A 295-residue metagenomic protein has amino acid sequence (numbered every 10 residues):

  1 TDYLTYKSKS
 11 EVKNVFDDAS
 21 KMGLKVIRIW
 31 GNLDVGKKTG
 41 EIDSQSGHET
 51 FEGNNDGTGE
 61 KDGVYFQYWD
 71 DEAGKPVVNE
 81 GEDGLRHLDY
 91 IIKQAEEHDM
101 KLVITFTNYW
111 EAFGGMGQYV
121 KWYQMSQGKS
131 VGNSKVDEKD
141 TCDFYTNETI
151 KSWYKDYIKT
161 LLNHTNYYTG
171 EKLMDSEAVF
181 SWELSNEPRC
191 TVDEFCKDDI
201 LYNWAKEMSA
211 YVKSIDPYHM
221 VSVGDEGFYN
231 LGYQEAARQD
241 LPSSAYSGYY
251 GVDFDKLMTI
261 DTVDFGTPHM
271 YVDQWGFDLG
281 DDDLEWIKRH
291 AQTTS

Functional and structural regions predicted by a protein language model:
T1, G81-I91, N133-Y145, V252: Short, charge-rich amphipathic segments
T1-G114, K159-T160, F265: Active-site-adjacent substrate/metal-binding segments within catalytic domains of carbohydrate-active enzymes
Y6-S10, N79-R86, F144, E148 (+3 more regions): Soluble non-cytosolic domains of exported or imported proteins
N14, N32, N54-N55, N79 (+7 more regions): Detector for Asparagine
K21-G23, E97, L173-S176, T259-I260: Alpha-helix termination/capping residues and helix-transition junctions
I29-W30, G74-K75, D140-E148: Low-complexity, flexible helical/coil segments
T39-Y68, N79, E97, T107-D143 (+5 more regions): Aromatic- and acidic-residue-enriched segments that line the glycan-binding/catalytic groove of carbohydrate-active
C142-T146, S152, D156-M174, S181-S295: Extracellular glycoside hydrolase catalytic/binding regions
